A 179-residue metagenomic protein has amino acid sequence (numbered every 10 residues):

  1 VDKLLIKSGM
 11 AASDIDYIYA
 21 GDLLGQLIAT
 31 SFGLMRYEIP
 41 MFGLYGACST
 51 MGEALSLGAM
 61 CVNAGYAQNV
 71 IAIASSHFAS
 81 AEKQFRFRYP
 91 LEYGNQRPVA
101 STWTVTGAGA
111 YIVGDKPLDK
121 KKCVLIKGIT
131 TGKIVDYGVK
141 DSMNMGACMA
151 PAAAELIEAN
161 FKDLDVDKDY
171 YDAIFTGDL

Functional and structural regions predicted by a protein language model:
V1-Y19, L23-A29, N144, A152-K168: Conserved active-site "lid/cap" helical segment
I18, P40-G52, A100-W103: Active-site nucleophile and cofactor-binding loops and adjacent substrate-binding regions of central metabolic enzymes
G21-Q26, C48-S49, A74-S80, G132-K133: Acidic, glycine-rich active-site loops and adjacent beta-strand->loop/helix elements that engage anionic groups
S31-Y45, R88-Q96, V135-V139: Glycine/charged-rich beta-loop-alpha catalytic/anionic-binding loops adjacent to active sites
Y45-A72, V113, D163: Active-site-proximal alpha-helical scaffold in enzymes
I71-W103: Flexible, glycine-rich active-site loops centered on histidine and acidic residues that chelate a metal or position
P90-E158, D163: Condensing-enzyme catalytic core mediating Claisen C-C bond formation in acyl metabolism
I174-L179: Internal helical hairpin/lid segments
